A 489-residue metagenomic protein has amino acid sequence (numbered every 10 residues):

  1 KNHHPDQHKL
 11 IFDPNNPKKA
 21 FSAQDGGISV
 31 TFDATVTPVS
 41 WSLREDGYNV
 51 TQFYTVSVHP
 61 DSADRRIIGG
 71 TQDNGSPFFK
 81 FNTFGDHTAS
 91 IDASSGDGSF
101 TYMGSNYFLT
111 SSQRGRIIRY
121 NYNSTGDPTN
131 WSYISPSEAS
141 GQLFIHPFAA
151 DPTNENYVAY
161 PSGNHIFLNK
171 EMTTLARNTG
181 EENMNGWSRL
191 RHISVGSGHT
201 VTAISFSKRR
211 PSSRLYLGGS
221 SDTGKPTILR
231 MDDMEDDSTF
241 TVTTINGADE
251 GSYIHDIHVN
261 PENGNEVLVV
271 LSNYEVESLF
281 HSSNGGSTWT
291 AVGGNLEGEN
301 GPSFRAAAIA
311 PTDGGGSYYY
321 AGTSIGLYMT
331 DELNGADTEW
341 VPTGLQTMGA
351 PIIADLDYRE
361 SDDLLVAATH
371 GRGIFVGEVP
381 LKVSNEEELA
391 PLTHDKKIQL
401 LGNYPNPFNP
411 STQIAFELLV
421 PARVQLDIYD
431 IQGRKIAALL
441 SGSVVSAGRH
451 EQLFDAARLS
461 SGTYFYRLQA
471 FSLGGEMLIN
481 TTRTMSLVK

Functional and structural regions predicted by a protein language model:
K1-L381: Beta-propeller blade termini and top-face loops
G219-S221, L271-N273, A415-V420, A456: Non-cytosolic beta-sheet module surface loops
E386-Y404, F408-Y429, E451-F454, Q469-E476: Glycine-centered coil/turn sites that cap beta-strands in beta-rich domains
N403, Y429-I436, Y464: Short, glycine-anchored, charge-dense loop/turn motifs used at functional sites
P421, A447-R449, S461-T463: Extracellular Ig-like/FN3 beta-sandwich strand-entry sites
I436-A437, L478: Generic structural signal for well-ordered beta-strand positions
A437-V445: Solvent-exposed serine/threonine-rich low-complexity stretches and specific carbohydrate-binding patches
Q452-L453, A457, S461-K489: C-terminal tail/sorting-segment detector
